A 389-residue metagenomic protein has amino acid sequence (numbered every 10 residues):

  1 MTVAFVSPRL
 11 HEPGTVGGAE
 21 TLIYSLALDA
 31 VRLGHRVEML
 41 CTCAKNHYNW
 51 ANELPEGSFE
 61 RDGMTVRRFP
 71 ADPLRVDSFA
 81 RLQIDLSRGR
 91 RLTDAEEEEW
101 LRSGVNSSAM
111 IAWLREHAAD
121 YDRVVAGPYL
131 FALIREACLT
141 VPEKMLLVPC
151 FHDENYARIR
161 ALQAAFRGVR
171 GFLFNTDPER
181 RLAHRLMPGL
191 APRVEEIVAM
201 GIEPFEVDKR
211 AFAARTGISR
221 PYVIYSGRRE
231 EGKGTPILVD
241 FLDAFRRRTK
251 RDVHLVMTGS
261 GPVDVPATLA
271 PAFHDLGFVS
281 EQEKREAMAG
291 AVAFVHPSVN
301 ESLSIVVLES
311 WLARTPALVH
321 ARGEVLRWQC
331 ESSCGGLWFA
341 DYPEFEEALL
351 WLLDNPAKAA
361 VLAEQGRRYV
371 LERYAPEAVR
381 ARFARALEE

Functional and structural regions predicted by a protein language model:
A4, R215-K233, V239-D243: Conserved donor-binding/catalytic core segment of Leloir-type glycosyltransferases
K144-N155, L162-K209, I218, Y225: Donor nucleotide-sugar binding/catalytic pocket of nucleotide-sugar-dependent glycosyltransferases
G259-R285, S333: Nucleotide-activated donor-binding/catalytic signature segment of Leloir-type glycosyltransferases, i.e., the conserved
E286-A291: Short alpha-helical donor nucleotide-sugar binding micro-motif in glycosyltransferases
V299: Aromatic "clamp/platform" in nucleotide-sugar-dependent glycosyltransferases that forms part of the donor/acceptor
P316-A321: Short hydrophobic beta-strand element within catalytic cores of glycosyltransferases and related nucleotide-activated
S332, G336-P343, W351-P356: Conserved acidic donor-binding segment of nucleotide-sugar-dependent glycosyltransferases
W351, K358-E372, V379: A short, well-ordered alpha-helix in the C-terminal region of glycosyltransferases
